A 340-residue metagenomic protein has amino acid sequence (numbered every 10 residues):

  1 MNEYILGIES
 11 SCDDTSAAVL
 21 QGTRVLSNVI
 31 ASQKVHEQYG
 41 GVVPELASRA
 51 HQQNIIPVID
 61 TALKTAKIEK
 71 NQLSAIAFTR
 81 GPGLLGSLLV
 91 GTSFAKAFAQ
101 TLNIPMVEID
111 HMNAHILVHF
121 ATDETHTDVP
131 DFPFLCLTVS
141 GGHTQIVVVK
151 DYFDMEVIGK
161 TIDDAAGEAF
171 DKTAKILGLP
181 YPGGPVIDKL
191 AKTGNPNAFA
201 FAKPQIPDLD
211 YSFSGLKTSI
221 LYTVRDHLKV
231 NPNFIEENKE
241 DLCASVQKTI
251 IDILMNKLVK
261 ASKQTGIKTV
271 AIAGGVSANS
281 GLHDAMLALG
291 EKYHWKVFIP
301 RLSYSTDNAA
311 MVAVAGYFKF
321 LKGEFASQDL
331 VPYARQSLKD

Functional and structural regions predicted by a protein language model:
M1, I109-F134, A315: Conserved phosphate-binding catalytic cores of ATP/NTP-utilizing and phosphoryl-transfer enzymes
E3-P82, H111: N-terminal beta-alpha supersecondary unit
T15-L20, C136-T138, T144-V148: Short beta-strand scaffold segments in enzyme catalytic cores
F78-L102, A121-T122, S280-A288: Short Gly/Thr/Asp-enriched flexible loops that form oxyanion-binding sites at enzyme active sites
E108-I109, V270, L287-V312: Conserved phosphate-binding/catalytic loops in two-lobed NTP-binding clefts
H115-L117, P300-L338: Glycine-rich phosphate-binding/hydrolytic loop that grips phosphoryl groups
K150-T193, K217-T218, Y222-L228: Glycine-rich phosphate-binding loop plus the immediately following alpha-helix
K189-V270, N279-Y293, F320, D340: A contiguous, well-structured pocket-lining segment that forms one wall/lid of small-molecule binding clefts in soluble
